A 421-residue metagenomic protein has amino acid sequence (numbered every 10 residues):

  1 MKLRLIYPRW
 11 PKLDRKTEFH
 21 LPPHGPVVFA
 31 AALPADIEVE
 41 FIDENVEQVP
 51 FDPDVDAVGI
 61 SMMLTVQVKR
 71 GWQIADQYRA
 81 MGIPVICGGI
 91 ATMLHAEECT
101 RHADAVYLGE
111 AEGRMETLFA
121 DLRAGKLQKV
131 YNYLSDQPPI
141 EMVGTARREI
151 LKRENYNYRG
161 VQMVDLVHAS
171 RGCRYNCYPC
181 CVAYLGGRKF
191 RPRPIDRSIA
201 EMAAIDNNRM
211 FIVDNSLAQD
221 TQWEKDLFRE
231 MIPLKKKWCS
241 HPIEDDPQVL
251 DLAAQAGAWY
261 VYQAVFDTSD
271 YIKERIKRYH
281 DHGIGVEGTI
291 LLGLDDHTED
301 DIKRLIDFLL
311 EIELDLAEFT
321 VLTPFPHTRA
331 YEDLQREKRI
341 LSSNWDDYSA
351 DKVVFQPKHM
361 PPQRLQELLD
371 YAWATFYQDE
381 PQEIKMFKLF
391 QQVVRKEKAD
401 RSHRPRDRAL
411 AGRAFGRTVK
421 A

Functional and structural regions predicted by a protein language model:
M1-I205, Q363, Y371: Acidic, low-complexity intrinsically disordered segments
K2-L5, A35-F41, P53-A57, A80 (+6 more regions): Radical SAM enzyme core and accessory elements
A32, D36, Q77, M81 (+10 more regions): Alpha-helical structural signal in soluble globular domains
V46-Q48, T92, G113-R114, S216 (+4 more regions): Conserved beta-strand edge residues that scaffold enzyme active sites
Q48-V49, Q67-V68, M93-A96, M115-E116 (+5 more regions): Short, well-ordered alpha-helical microsegments
P50, V55-L64, K225-M231, D301-E313 (+1 more regions): Short, electropositive alpha-helical surface patch
P84-I86, D206-D214, K237-C239, A254-R336 (+3 more regions): Conserved C-terminal portion of the radical SAM core fold that forms the substrate/S-adenosylmethionine-binding
T145-L294, T298-D307: Radical SAM [4Fe-4S] cluster-binding motif and immediate context
